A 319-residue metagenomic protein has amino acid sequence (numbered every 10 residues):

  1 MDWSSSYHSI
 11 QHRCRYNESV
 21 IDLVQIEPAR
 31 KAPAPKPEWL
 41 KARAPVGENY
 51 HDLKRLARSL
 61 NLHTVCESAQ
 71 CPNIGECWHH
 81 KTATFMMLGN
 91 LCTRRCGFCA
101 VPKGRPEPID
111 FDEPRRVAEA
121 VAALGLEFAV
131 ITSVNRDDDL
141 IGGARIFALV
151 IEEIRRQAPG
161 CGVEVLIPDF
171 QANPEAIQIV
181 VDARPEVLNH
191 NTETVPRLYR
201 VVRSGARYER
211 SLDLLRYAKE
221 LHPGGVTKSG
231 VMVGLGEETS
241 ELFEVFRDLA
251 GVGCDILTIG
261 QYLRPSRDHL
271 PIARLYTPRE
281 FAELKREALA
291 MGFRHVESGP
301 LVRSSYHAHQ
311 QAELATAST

Functional and structural regions predicted by a protein language model:
D2-W3, Y7-T84, R115, E119 (+3 more regions): Auxiliary Fe-S-binding modules of radical SAM enzymes
V65-C77, L88-K103: Local cysteine-cluster metal-coordination motifs and their immediate loop/turn environment, predominantly Fe-S cluster
E67, M87-L88, T132, L166 (+2 more regions): A secondary-structure boundary/capping signal
N90, P168-Q171, G236, L301: Short, surface-exposed acidic/glycine-rich loop or hinge patches that mediate macromolecular interfaces
N90-T93, L126, E193-V195, Y262-R264: Short connector loops/turns at beta-strand edges and beta->alpha or beta->beta junctions
L91, R95, A100, G125 (+4 more regions): Conserved functional loop/turn residues at catalytic and ligand-binding sites
A100-R116, A123-E175, V180-L214, K228 (+1 more regions): Core AdoMet radical
